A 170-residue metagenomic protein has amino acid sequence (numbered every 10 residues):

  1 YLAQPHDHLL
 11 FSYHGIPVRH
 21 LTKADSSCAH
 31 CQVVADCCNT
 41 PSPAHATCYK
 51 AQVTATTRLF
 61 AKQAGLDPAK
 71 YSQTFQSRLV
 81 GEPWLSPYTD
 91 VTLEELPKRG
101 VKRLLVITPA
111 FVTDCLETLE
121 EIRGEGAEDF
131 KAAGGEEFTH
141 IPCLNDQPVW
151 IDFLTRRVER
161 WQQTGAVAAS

Functional and structural regions predicted by a protein language model:
Y1-S170: Extended amphipathic ligand-handling, pore-lining, and cofactor/metal-binding catalytic surfaces
